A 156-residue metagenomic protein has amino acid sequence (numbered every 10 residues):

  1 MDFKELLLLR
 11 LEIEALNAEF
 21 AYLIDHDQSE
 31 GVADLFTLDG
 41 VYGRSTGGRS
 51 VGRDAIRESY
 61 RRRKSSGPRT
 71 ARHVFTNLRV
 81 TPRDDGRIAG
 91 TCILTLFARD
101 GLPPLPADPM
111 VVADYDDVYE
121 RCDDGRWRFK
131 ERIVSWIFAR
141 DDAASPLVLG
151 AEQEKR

Functional and structural regions predicted by a protein language model:
M1-Y22, H26, E30, D34 (+1 more regions): Short, low-complexity N-terminal intrinsically disordered segments enriched in polar/charged residues
S29-L96: A solvent-exposed, acidic/Ser-Thr-rich amphipathic alpha-helical stretch
R87-T91, V112-P146: Short beta-strand edge/turn micro-motifs at domain boundaries
L96-D100, Y119: Beta-strand elements of well-folded, non-transmembrane domains
G101-L105: Flexible, membrane-facing loop/turn or short amphipathic-helix motifs that contact lipid bilayers or gate lipid-binding
A107-P109: Replace "Gram-negative outer membrane beta-barrel proteins" with "bacterial and organellar outer membrane beta-barrel
D142-R156: Extended, polar beta-sheet/loop recognition surfaces of beta-rich domains that mediate binding to diverse ligands
